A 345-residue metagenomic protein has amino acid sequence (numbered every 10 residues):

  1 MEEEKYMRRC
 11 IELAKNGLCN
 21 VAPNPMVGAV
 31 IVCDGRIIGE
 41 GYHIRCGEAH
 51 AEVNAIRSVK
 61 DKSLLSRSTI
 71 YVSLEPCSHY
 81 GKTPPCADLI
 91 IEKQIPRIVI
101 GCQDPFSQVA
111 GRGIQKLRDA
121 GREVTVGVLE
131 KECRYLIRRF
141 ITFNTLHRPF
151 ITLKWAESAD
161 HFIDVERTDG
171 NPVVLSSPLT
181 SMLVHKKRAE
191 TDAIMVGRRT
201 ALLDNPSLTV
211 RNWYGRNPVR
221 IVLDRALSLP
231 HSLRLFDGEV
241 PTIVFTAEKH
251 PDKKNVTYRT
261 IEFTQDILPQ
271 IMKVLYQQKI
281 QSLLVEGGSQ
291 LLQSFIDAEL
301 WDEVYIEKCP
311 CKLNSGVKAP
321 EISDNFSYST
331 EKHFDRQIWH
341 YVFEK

Functional and structural regions predicted by a protein language model:
E4-P25, E40, K60, L64 (+1 more regions): Enzymes that bind and transform nitrogen-containing heteroaromatic metabolites
G28: Helix-turn-helix
I31-E132, V219, I296: Zn2+-dependent cytidine deaminase-like catalytic core
S68-S78, L146-E157: N-terminal pre-triad scaffold of radical SAM enzymes
V109-A110, L136-I137, S294, N314: Short Asp/Glu-rich motifs
I114, E130, R134-I137, S181-R188: Hydrophobic, well-ordered secondary-structure segments
I137-H147: Flexible, polar/acidic helix-loop-strand segments at domain edges
